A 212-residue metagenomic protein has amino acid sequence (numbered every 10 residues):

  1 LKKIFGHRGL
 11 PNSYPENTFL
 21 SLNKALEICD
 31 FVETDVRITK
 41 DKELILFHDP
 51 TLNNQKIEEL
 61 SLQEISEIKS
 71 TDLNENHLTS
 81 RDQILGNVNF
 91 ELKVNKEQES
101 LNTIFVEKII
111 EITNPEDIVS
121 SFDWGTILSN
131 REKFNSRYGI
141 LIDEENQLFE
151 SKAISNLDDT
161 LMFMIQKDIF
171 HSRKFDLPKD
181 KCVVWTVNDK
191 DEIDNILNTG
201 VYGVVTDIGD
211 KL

Functional and structural regions predicted by a protein language model:
L1-L212: Phosphate-group recognition and catalysis centered on beta-loop-alpha active-site segments
